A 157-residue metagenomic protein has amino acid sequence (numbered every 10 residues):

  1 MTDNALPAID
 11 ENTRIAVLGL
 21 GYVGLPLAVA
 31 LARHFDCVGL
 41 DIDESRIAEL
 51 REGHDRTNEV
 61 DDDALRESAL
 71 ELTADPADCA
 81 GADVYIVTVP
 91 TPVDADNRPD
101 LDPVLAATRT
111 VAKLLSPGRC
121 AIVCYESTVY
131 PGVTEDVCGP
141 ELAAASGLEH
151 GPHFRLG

Functional and structural regions predicted by a protein language model:
T2-R14, H34-V38, I42-V84, V89-P99 (+2 more regions): Conserved N-terminal Rossmann-fold NAD(P) cofactor-binding segment
L20-G21: Glycine-rich Rossmann-fold phosphate-binding loop(s) that bind the pyrophosphate of adenine dinucleotide cofactors
G24-L25: N-terminal Rossmann-fold NAD(P) dinucleotide-binding loop
L31: Aromatic pocket-lining residues of Rossmann-like dinucleotide-binding sites
V93-G157: Rossmann-like NAD(P)(H) cofactor-binding subdomain of soluble oxidoreductases
